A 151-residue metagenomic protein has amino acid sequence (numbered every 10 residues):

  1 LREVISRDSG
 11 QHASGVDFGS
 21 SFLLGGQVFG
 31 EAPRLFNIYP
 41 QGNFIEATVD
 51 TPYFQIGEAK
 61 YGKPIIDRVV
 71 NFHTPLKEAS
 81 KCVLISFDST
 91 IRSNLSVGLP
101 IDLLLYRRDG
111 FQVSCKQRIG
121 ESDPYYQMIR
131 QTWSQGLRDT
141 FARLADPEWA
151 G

Functional and structural regions predicted by a protein language model:
L1-G151: N-terminal nucleophile
